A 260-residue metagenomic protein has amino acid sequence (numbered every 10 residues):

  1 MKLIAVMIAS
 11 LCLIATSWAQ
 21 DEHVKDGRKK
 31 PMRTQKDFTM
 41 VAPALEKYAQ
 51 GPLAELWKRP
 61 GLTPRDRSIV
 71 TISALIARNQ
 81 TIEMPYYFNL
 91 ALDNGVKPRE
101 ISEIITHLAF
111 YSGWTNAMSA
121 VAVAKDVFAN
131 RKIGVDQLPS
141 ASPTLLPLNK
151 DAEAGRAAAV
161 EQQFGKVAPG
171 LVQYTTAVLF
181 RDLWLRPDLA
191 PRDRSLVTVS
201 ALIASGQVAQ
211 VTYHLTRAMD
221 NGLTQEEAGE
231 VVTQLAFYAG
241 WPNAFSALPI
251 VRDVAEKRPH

Functional and structural regions predicted by a protein language model:
M1-I4: Positively charged n-region of N-terminal signal peptides that target proteins for export
V6-A15: Bacterial N-terminal signal peptides
Q20-R65, R78, P85-Y86, D93 (+4 more regions): Acidic, glycine/proline-rich low-complexity segments that act as flexible tails and inter-domain linkers
T63, K97-S102, A190, T224-E226: Helix N-cap / loop-to-helix initiation motif
D66-L75, I104-I105, R194-L202, V231-L235: Short, structured motif recognition centered on aromatic/hydrophobic residues
I76, N94, H107-W114, I203 (+1 more regions): A short structural micro-motif
R78-N79, S205-A209: Alpha-helix capping and inter-helical loop/turn segments
A117, Q207, E227-S246: Preference for long, well-ordered alpha-helical segments
